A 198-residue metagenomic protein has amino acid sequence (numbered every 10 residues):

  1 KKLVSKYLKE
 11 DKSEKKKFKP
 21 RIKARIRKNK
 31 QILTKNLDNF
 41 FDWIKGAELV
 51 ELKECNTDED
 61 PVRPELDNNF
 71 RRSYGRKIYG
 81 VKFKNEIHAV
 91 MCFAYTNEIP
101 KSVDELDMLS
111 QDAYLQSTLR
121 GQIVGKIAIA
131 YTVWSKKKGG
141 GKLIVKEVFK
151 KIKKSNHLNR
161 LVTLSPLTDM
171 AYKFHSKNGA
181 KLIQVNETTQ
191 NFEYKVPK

Functional and structural regions predicted by a protein language model:
K2-L52: Conserved N-terminal entry element of GNAT/NAT acetyltransferase domains
N68-K84, A89, A94-V103: A short helix-loop-beta-strand connector motif used in the catalytic cores of GNAT acetyltransferases and, in some
C92-A128: Conserved acyl-donor/pantetheine-binding loop and adjacent beta-alpha core of acyl/acetyltransferases and related
A128-G140: A short, internal acetyl-CoA/4′-phosphopantetheine-binding micro-motif in the GNAT/acyltransferase core
S135, V162-K173: Conserved beta-strand-loop-alpha-helix junction that forms the acyl-donor binding cleft
K137-K153: Conserved acetyl-CoA-binding loop-helix of GNAT-fold acetyltransferases
S176-N186: Conserved acetyl-CoA-binding loop of GNAT-fold acetyltransferases
T188-K198: C-terminal "cap" of GNAT-fold acetyltransferases
